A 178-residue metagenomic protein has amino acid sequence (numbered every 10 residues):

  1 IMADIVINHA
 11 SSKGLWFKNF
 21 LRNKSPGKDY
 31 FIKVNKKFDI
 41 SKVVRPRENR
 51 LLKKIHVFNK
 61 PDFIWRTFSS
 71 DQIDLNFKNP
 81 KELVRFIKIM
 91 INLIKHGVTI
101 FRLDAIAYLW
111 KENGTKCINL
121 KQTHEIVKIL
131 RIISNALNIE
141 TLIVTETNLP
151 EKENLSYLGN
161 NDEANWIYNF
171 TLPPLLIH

Functional and structural regions predicted by a protein language model:
I1-I87, I91, K95, I106-W166 (+2 more regions): Acidic/aromatic-lined carbohydrate-recognition and catalytic surfaces of CAZymes acting on diverse glycans
V98: Short phosphate-binding/catalytic loops that engage adenosine nucleotides
F101-L103: Hydrophobic residues within beta-strands of alpha/beta enzymes
